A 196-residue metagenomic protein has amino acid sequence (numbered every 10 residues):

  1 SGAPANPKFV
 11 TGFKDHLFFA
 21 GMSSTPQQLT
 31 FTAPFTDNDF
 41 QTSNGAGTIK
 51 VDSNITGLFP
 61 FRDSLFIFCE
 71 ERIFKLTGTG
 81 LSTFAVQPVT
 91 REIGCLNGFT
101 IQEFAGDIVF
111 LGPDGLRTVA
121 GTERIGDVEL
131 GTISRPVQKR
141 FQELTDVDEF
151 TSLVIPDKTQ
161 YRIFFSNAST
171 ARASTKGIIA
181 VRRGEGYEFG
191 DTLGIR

Functional and structural regions predicted by a protein language model:
S1-A3, N38-V51: A short helix->beta-strand "capping" segment at the edge of beta-propeller domains
S1-K14, G131: Disordered, low-complexity "stalk" and linker segments at domain junctions of extracellular and cell-surface proteins
G2-A5, S24, T32, V154: Selective for proline/serine-rich intrinsically disordered segments in cytosolic/nuclear regulatory regions
V10, L29-F31, Q41, G47 (+3 more regions): Intrinsically disordered/low-complexity terminal segments and short unstructured peptides
D15-H16, S24, V51-R196: Beta-sheet-dominated scaffold domains
G21-Q41, T79-L81: Beta-propeller domains
